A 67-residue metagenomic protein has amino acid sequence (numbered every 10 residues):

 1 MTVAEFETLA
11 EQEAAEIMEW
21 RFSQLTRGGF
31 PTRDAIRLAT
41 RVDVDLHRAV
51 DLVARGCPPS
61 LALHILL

Functional and structural regions predicted by a protein language model:
M1-L67: General marker for long, soluble alpha-helical cores
